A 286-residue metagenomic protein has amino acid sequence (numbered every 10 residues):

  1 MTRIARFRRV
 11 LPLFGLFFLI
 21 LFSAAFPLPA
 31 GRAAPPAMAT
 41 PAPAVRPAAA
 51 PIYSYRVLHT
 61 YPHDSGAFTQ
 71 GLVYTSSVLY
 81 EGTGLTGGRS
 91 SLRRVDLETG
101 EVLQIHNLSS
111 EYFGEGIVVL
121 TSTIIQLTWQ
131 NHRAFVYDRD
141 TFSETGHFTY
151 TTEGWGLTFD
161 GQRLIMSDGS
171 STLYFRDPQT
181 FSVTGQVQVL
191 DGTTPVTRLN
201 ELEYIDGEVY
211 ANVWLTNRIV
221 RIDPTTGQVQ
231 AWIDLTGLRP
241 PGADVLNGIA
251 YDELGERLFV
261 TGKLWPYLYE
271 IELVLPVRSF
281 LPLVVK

Functional and structural regions predicted by a protein language model:
A24-I52, P282: Ser/Thr-rich, Proline-interspersed low-complexity disordered segments
V45-S65, L97-V102: A short helix->beta-strand "capping" segment at the edge of beta-propeller domains
L58-S91, I105-V118: Beta-strand-rich domains and repeat architectures in extracellular enzymes and scaffolds, especially beta-propellers
T60-S65, I105-S110, G146-T152, V187-T194 (+1 more regions): Surface loop/turn motifs at the tips and blade-to-blade linkers of beta-strand repeat domains
T69, L199-E201, A243-A250: Signature of short aromatic-glycine-proline-rich micro-motifs recurring in repeat-based ectodomains
S76-S77, T121-T123, G161-Q162, D206-G207 (+1 more regions): Short coil/turn segments that connect the beta-strands within blades of beta-propeller domains
Y80-T86, I124-N131, L164-S170, A211-L215 (+1 more regions): Conserved beta-strand positions in repeat-built beta-propeller and related beta-rich domains
D96-G100, D138-F142, P178-F181, D223-G227 (+1 more regions): Short loop/turn segments that connect beta-strands within beta-propeller blades
